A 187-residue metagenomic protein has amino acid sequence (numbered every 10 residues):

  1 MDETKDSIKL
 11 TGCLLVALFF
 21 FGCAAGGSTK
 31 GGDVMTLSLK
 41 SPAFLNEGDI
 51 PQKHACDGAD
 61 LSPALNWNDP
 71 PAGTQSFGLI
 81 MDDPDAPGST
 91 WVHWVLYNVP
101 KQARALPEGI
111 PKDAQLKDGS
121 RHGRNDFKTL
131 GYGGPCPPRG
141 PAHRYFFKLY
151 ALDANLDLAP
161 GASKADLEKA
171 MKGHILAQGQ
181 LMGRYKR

Functional and structural regions predicted by a protein language model:
D2-C13: Bacterial N-terminal signal peptides that target proteins for export
T11-G22: Bacterial N-terminal signal peptides
C23-R187: N-terminus-centered regions that define maturation/targeting leaders and the start of the first functional domain
